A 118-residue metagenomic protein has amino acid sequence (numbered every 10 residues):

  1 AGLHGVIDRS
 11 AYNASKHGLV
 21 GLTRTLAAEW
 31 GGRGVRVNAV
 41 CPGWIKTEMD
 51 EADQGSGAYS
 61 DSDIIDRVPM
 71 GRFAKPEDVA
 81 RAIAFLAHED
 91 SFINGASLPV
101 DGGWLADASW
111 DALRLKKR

Functional and structural regions predicted by a protein language model:
L3, C41-A52: Short, flexible catalytic-loop segment of classical short-chain dehydrogenase/reductase
H4, N94-R118: Short C-terminal tail/terminal secondary-structure segment of NAD(P)H-dependent dehydrogenase/reductase domains
G5-Y12, L26, M49: Conserved catalytic loop/helix region of short-chain dehydrogenase/reductase
S15, T23: Active-site helix of classical SDR
A28-G32: Alpha-helical segment proximal to the catalytic Tyr-Lys
R36-K46, A87, P99-D101: Conserved SDR Rossmann-fold cofactor-binding beta-strand/turn motif
S56-D78: Catalytic Tyr-x(3-8)-Lys segment
R72-V100, L105: C-terminal substrate-recognition "lid" of short-chain dehydrogenase/reductases
